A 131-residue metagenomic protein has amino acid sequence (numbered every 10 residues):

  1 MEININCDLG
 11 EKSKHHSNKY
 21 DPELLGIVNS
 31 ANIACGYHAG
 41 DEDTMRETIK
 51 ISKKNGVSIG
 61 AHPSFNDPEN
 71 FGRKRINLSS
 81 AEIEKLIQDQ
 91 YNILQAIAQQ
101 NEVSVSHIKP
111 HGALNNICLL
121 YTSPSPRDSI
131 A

Functional and structural regions predicted by a protein language model:
M1-I3, I27-N29, N55-V57, E102-S106: Short, well-ordered coil/turn segments that N-cap beta-strands
I3-C7, A31-I33, I59-P63, P110: Hydrophobic faces of well-ordered beta-strands that scaffold small-molecule active sites in alpha/beta enzyme cores
D8-K12, A34-H38, S64-P68, A113: Active-site beta-loop-alpha junctions enriched in small/polar residues
K14-M45: A short alpha/beta connector and helix-capping loop motif
E23-G26, T48-S58: Acidic (Asp/Glu)-rich catalytic clusters
E69-I97: Glycine/small-residue-rich loop that forms an oxyanion/phosphate-binding "nest" at active or ligand-binding sites
N101-S123: Hydrophobic, well-structured mid-protein blocks that either form specific transmembrane helices
Y121-A131: Single conserved hydrophobic/aromatic residue that forms the stacking wall/gate of nucleotide- or nucleobase-binding
